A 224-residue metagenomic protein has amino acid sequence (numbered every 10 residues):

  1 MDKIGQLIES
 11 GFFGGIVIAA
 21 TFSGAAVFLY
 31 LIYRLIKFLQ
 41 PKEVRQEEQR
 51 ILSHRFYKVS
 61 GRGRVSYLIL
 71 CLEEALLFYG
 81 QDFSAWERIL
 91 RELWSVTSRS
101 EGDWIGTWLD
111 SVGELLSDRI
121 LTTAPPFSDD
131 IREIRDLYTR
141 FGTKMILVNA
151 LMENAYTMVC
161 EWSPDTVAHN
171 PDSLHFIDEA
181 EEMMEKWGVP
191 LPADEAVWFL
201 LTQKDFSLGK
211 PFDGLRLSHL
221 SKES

Functional and structural regions predicted by a protein language model:
M1-F13: Short, strongly hydrophobic alpha-helical membrane anchors
I4, V17-A19, A150: Compositionally biased, low-complexity segments enriched in small residues
I16-Y30: Single-pass alpha-helical transmembrane signal-anchor segments in small membrane proteins across taxa
V27-E48: Transmembrane-cytosolic junction motif
R50, Y57-P192, A196-W198: Structured binding/interaction patches within domain cores
G188-S224: Charge-dense, extended regions
